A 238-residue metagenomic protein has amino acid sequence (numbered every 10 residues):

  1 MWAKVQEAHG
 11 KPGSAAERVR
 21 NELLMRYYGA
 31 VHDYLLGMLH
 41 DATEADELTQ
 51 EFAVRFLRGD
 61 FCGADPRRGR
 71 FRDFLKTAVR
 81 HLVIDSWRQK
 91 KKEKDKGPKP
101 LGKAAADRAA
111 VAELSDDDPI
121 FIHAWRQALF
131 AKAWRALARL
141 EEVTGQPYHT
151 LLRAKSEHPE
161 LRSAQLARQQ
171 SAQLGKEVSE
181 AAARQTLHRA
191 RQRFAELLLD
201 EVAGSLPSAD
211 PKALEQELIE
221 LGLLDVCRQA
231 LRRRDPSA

Functional and structural regions predicted by a protein language model:
M1-A238: Intrinsic, short, N-terminal disordered tails of RNA polymerase sigma-factor systems
